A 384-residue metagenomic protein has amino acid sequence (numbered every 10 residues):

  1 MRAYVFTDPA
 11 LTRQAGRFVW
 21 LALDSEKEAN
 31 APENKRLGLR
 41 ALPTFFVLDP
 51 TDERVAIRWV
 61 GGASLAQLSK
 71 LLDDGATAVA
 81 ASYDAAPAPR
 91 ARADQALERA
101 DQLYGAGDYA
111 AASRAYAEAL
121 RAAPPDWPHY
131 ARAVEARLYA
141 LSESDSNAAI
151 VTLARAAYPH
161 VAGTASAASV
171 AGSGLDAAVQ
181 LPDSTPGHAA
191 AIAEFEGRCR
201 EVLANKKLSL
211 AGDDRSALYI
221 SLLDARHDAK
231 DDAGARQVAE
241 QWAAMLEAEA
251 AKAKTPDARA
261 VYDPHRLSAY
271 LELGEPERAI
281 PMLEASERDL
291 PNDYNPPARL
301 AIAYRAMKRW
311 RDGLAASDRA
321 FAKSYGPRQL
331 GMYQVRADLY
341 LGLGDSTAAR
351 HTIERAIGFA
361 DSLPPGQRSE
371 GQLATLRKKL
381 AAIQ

Functional and structural regions predicted by a protein language model:
Y4-N30, L39, L48-P50: Thiol-based oxidoreductase modules, predominantly thioredoxin-like and allied folds used for disulfide exchange
L39-S82: Non-catalytic, surface beta->alpha helical segment in thiol-disulfide oxidoreductase systems
S82-P87, L120-A133, E143, A157-A171 (+5 more regions): Flexible helix-coil transition and linker loops at the boundaries of alpha-helical arrays
D94, P128, R132, A217 (+4 more regions): Start-of-helix register in tetratricopeptide repeats
A106, A140-S144, L181, T185-A189 (+5 more regions): Structural motif corresponding to the intra-repeat A-B loop/turn of tetratricopeptide repeats
A111-L120, S146-A162, G187-K206, A233-E249 (+3 more regions): Alpha-helical repeat scaffolds
A251-E277, P281-R328: Alpha-helical adaptor scaffolds
